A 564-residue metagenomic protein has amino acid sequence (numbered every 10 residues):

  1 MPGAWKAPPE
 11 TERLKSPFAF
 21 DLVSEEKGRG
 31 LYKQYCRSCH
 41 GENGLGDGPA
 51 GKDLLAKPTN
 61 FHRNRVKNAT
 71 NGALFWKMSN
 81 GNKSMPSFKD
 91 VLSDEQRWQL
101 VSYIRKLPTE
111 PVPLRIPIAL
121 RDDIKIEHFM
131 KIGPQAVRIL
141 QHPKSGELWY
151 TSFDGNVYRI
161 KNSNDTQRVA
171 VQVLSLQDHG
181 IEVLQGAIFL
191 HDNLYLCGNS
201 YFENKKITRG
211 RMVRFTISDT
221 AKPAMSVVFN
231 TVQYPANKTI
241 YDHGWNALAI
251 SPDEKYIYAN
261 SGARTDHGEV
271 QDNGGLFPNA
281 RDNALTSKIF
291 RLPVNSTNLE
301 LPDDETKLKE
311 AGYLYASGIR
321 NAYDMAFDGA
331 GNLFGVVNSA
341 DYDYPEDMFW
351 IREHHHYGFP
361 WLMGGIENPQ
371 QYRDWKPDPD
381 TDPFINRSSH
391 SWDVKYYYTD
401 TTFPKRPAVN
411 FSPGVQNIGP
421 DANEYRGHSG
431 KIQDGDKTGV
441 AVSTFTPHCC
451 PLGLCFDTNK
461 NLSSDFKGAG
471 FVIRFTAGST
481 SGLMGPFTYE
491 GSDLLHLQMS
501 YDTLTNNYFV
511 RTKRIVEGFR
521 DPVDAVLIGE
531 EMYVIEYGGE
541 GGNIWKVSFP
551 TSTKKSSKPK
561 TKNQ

Functional and structural regions predicted by a protein language model:
P2-L31, A311: Electrostatic cytochrome c docking/interface patches
L22-L45, L74-N80, L100: Sequence/structural segment immediately N-terminal to covalent heme-attachment motifs in c-type and related
Y32-S38, N43, K57, G81-S84 (+3 more regions): Short pre-active-site segment immediately N-terminal to redox-active cysteine/selenocysteine motifs in thiol-based
H40, H62, S79, R105-P108: Protein kinase-like catalytic domain
G72, W76-K77, K89-L114, M532 (+1 more regions): C-terminal capping alpha-helices of c-type cytochrome domains
P113-D122, A263-Y313, R320-N321, M325-R511 (+1 more regions): Beta-propeller domain segments
P113-D266, P447-L504, E531-F549: Acidic, Gly/Ser/Thr-rich repeat motifs that build Ca2+-stabilized beta-propeller blades
S556-Q564: Short, basic, low-complexity termini and linkers enriched in Ser/Thr/Gly/Pro that act as targeting/leader peptides
